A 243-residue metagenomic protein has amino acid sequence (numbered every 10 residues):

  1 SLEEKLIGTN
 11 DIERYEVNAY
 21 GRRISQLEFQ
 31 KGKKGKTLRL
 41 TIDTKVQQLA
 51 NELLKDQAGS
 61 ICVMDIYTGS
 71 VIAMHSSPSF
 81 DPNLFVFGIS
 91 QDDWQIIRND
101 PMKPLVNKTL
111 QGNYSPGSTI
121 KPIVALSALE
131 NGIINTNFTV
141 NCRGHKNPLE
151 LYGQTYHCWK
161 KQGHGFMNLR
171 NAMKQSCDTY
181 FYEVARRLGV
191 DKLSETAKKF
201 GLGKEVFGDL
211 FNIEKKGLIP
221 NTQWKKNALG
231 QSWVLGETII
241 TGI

Functional and structural regions predicted by a protein language model:
S1-G35, L40, A73: Small/polar-residue-rich segments within soluble enzyme cores
L6, N10, T44-V46, K146: Residues that cap or initiate secondary-structure elements
N18-S25, Y67-S118, I123-I243: Beta-lactam-recognizing serine transpeptidase/beta-lactamase-like catalytic domain environment
S25-S70: A conserved hydrophobic secondary-structure block that centers on an alpha-helix together with its immediately flanking
